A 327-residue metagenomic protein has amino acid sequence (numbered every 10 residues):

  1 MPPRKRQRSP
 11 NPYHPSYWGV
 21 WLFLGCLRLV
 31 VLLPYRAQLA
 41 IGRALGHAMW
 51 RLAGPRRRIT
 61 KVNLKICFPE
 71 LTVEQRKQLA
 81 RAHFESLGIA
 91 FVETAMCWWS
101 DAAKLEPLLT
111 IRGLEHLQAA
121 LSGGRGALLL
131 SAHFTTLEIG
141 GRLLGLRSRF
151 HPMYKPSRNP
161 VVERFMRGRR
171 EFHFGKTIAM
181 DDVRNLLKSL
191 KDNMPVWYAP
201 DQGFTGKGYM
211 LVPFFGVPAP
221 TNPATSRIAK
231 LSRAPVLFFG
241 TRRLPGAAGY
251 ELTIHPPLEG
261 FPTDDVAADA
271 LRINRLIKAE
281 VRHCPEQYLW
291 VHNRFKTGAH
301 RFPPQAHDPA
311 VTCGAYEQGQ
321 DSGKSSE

Functional and structural regions predicted by a protein language model:
P2-H14, R43, L52, L71-F84 (+3 more regions): Non-catalytic C-terminal accessory region of glycerolipid acyltransferases and related lyso-lipid remodeling enzymes
P2-S131, R164-R169, F174, E317 (+1 more regions): Membrane-anchoring hydrophobic helices of lipid-metabolizing enzymes
G19, A53, H133, N159 (+2 more regions): Charged, low-complexity surface patches
G25, I59, E115, I139 (+4 more regions): Short Gly/charged-rich anion-binding patches and loops
T94-A95, H133-L137, E280: Juxtamembrane/interfacial segments around transmembrane helices
S122-D181, G203-P213, R243: Catalytic core of membrane glycerolipid acyltransferases/transacylases, capturing the structured, soluble-facing
